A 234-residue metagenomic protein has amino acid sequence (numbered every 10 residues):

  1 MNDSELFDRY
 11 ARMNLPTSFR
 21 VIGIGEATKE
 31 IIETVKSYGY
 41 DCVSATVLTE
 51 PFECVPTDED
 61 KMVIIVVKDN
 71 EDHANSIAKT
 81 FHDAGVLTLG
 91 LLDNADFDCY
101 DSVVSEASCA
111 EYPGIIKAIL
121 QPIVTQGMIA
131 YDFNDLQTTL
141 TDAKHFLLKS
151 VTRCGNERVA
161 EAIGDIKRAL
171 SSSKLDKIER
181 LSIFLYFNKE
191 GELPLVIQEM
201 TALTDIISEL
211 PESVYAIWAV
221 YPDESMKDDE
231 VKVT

Functional and structural regions predicted by a protein language model:
M1-T234: Tubulin/FtsZ superfamily GTPase core signature
